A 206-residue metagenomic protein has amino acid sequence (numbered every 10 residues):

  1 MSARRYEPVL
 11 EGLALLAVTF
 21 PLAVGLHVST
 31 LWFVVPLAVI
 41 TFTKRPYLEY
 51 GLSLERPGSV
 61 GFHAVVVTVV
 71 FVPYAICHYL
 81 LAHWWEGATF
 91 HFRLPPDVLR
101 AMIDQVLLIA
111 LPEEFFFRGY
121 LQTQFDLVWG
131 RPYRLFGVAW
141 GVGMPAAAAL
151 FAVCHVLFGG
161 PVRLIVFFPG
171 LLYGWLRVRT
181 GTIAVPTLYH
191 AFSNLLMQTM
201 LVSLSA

Functional and structural regions predicted by a protein language model:
M1-V66, V70-V72, L107, L195-A206: N-terminal, membrane-interfacial amphipathic/helix-forming hydrophobic leader that caps and precedes the first
R5-V9, V18-P21, G87, F92-R93 (+4 more regions): A generic short-segment signal for beta-strand/edge and adjacent turn/coil regions
G12, P21-A23, L80-A82, A148 (+2 more regions): N-terminal start-of-chain detector that recognizes signal peptides and the immediate post-cleavage beginning
P21-A23, Y47-P112, D126-L135: Juxtamembrane helix-loop-helix connectors linking adjacent transmembrane helices in multi-pass membrane enzymes
V24-V28, I40, R93, A139 (+1 more regions): A generic helix-loop boundary/linker signal
V98-A206: Transmembrane helix-loop-helix hairpins at the membrane interface of multi-pass integral membrane proteins
